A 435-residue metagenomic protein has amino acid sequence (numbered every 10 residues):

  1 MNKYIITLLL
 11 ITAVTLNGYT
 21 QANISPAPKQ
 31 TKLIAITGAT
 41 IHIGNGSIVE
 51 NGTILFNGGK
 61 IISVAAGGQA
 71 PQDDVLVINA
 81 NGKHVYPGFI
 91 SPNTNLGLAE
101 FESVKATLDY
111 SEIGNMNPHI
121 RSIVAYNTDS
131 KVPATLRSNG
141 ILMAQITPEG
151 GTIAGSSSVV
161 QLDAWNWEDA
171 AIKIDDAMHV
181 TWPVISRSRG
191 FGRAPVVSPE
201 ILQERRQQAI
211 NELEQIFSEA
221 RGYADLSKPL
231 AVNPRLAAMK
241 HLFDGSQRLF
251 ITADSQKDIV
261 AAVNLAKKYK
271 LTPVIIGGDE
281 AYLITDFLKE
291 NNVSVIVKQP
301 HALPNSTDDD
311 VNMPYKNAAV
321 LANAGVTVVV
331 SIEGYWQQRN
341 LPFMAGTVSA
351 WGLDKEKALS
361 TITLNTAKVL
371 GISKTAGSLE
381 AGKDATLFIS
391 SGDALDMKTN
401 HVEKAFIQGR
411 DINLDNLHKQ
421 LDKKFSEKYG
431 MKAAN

Functional and structural regions predicted by a protein language model:
I5, G18-Q72, K83: N-terminal metal-binding scaffold of metallo-dependent hydrolase/deaminase domains
T7-N17: Bacterial N-terminal signal peptides
N23-P28, I41-T53, A65-G67, D354-I362 (+1 more regions): Acidic, glycine-enriched loop/beta-strand segments at the rims of small-molecule binding/catalytic pockets
K32-I36, P71-I123, S138: Replace "His-x-His-based motif
A39, I54, G59, G82 (+10 more regions): Divalent metal-coordination and catalytic microenvironments
N51, T147, Y223-P314, V329 (+4 more regions): Active-site core of metal-dependent hydrolases
F101-E102, A106-I113, N117-H119, R248 (+3 more regions): His/Asp/Glu-enriched, well-ordered alpha-helical/loop segment that forms or immediately abuts the divalent-metal
N139-P273: Polyanionic/metal-chelating signatures
